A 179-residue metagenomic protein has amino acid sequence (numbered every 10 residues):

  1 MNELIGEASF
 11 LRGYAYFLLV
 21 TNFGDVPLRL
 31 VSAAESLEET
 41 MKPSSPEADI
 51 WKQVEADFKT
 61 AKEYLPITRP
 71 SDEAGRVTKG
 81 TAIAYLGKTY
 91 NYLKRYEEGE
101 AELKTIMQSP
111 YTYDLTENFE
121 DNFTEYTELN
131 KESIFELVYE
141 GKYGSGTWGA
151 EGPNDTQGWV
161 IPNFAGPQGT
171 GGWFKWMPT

Functional and structural regions predicted by a protein language model:
M1-V77, L93-E98, E102, Q108: Aromatic-anchored glycine-rich loop motif in surface-exposed flexible loops
K59, R76-T179: An aromatic- and glycine-enriched ligand-binding surface/loop that stacks and positions planar moieties
